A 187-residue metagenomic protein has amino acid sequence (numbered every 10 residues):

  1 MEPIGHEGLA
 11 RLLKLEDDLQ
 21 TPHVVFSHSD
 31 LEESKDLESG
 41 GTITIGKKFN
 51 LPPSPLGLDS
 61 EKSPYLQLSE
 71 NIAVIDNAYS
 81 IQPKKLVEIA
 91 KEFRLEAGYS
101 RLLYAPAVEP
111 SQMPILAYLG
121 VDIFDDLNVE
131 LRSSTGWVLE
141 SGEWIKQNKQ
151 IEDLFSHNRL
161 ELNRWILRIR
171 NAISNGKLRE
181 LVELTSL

Functional and structural regions predicted by a protein language model:
M1-S27, F93-L102, P110-L187: Alpha/beta catalytic cores of nucleotide-metabolism and tRNA/nucleoside-modifying enzymes
M1-Y65: Non-catalytic, usually N-terminal nucleic-acid engagement modules in DNA/RNA processing proteins
D36, D59-L66, Q82-E92, E152 (+1 more regions): Well-ordered, non-membrane alpha-helical segments in soluble/globular domains
I43-I45, V74, F124-D125: Conserved beta-strand positions in the central sheet of alpha/beta enzyme cores
N50-D59, E92-P106: Short beta-strand/loop segments at the ligand-binding rim of alpha/beta enzyme cores
L66-L68, A117: Non-catalytic positions within long, well-ordered alpha-helices that form the structural scaffold/packing of enzyme
S69-E70, V121: A structural motif
N71-S80: Glycine-rich phosphate-binding "P-loop"
